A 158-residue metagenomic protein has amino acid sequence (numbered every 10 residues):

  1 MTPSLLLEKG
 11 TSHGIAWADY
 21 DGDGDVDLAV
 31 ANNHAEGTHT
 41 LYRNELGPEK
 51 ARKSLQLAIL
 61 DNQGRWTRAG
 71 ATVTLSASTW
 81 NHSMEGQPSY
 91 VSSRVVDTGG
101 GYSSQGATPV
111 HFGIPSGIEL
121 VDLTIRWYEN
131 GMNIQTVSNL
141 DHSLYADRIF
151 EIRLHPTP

Functional and structural regions predicted by a protein language model:
M1-P158: Gly/Ser/Thr/Pro-enriched helix-cap/hinge segments flanking short amphipathic alpha-helices
